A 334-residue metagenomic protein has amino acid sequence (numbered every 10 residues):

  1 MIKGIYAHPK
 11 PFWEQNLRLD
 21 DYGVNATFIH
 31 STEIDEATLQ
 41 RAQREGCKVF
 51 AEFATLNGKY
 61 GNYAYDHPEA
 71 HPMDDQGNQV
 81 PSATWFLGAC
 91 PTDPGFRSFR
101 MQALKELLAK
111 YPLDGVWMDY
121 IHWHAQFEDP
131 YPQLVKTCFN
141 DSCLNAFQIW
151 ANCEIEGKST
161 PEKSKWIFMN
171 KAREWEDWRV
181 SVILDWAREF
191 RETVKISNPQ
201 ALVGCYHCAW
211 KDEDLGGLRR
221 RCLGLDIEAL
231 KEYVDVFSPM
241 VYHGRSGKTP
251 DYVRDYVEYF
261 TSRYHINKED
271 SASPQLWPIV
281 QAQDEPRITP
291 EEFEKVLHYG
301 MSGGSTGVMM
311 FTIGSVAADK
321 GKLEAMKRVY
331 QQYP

Functional and structural regions predicted by a protein language model:
K3-A37, K110-G115, L230-V236, G300-V308: Catalytic domains of carbohydrate-active enzymes, especially glycoside hydrolases
G4-H8, F50, W117-I121, M169-C222 (+1 more regions): Aromatic-lined carbohydrate-recognition surfaces of secreted/lumenal glycan-active proteins
Y6, G23-H30, S82-M101, N170-L184 (+3 more regions): The substrate-binding groove and active-site-proximal loops of carbohydrate-active enzymes, especially glycoside
Y6-D21, F96-L107, G217-E232, T289-M301: Short, acidic/polar
E14-M73, D177-S197: Aromatic-lined substrate-binding rim segments of carbohydrate-active enzymes
Q40, F50-Y111, E128, T160-A172: Active-site-adjacent "subsite" loops/lids of carbohydrate-active enzymes
D119, Q148-R173, R221-D251, F311-V316: Aromatic- and acid-rich polysaccharide-binding/catalytic face of secreted or lumenal carbohydrate-active enzymes
Y233-P250, I266-P334: Substrate-binding cleft of secreted/luminal carbohydrate-active enzymes
